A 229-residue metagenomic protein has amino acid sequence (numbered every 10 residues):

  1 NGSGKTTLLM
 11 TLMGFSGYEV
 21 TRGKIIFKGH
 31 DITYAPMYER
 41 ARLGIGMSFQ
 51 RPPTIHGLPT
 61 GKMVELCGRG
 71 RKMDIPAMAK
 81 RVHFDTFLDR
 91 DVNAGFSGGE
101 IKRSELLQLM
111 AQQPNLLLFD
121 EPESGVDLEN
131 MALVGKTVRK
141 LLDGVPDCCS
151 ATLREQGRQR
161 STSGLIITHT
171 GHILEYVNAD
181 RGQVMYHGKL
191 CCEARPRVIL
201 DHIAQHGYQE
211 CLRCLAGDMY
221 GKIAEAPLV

Functional and structural regions predicted by a protein language model:
M13: Helix-to-loop junction immediately C-terminal to a conserved catalytic motif
T21-H30: Conserved ABC transporter NBD signature motif
D31-G46, I203: ABC ATPase NBD coupling module
M47-R51, G57-D74: Q-loop/switch helix immediately C-terminal to the Walker
M73-D91: Conserved ABC ATPase "signature" region
L109-M110: ABC ATPase C-loop
L118-P122, D127-E129: Walker B catalytic motif
Y176, R181-M185, K189-C214: Conserved beta-strand-loop-alpha-helix hinge in the C-terminal portion of ABC ATPase nucleotide-binding domains
